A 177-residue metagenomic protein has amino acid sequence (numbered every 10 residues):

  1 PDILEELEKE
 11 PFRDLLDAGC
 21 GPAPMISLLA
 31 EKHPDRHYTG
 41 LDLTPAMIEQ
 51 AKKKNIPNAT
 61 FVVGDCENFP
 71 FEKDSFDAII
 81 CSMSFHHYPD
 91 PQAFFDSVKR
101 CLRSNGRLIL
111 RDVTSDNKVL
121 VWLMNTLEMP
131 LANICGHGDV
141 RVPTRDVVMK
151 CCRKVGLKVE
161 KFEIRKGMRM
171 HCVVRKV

Functional and structural regions predicted by a protein language model:
P1-R13: Conserved alpha-helix/loop element of class I SAM-dependent methyltransferases that forms part of the SAM/SAH-binding
F12, F76-D77: Local beta-strand N-terminus motif with an aromatic residue
L16-A18, P22-N68: Class I SAM-dependent methyltransferase SAM/SAH-binding core
M25, I109-V155, E160-I164, M168-H171: C-terminal alpha-helical "lid/dimerization" subdomain adjacent to the S-adenosyl-L-methionine
I80: A conserved beta-strand element that flanks and buttresses the S-adenosyl-L-methionine
M83-S84: Short catalytic micro-motifs in class I SAM-dependent methyltransferases
A93-S104: A short glycine-rich, Lys/Arg-flanked "PGG" loop and its adjoining helix->strand segment in the class I
V173-V177: C-terminal lobe and adjacent flexible extensions of AdoMet/dcAdoMet transferase-like proteins
